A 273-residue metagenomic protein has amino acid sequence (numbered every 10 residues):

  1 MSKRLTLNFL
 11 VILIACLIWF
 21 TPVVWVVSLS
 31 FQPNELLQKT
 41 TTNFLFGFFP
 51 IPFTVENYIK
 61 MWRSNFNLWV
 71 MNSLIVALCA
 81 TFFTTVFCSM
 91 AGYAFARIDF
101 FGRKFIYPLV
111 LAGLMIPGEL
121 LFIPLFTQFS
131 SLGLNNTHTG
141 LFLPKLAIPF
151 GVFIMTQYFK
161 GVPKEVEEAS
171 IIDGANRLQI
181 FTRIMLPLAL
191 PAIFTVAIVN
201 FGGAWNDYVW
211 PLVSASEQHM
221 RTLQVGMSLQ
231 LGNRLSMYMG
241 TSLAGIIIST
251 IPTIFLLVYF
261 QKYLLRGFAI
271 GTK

Functional and structural regions predicted by a protein language model:
R4-K273: A structural signal for multi-pass alpha-helical bundles of membrane permease subunits that mediate small-molecule
